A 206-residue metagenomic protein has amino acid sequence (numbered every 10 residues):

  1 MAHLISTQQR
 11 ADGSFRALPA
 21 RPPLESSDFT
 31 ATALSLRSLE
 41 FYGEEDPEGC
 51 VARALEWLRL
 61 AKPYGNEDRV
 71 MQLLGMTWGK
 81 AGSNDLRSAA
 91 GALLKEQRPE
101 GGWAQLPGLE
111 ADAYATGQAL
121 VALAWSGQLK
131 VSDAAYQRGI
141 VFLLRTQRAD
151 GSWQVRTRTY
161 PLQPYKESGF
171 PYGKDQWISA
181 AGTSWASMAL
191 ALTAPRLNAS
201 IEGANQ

Functional and structural regions predicted by a protein language model:
M1-H3, R10-A52, L60-G91, E96-A199: An alpha-helical repeat/solenoid feature that recognizes helix-turn-helix modules
A204-Q206: Short, solvent-exposed mixed-charge patches
